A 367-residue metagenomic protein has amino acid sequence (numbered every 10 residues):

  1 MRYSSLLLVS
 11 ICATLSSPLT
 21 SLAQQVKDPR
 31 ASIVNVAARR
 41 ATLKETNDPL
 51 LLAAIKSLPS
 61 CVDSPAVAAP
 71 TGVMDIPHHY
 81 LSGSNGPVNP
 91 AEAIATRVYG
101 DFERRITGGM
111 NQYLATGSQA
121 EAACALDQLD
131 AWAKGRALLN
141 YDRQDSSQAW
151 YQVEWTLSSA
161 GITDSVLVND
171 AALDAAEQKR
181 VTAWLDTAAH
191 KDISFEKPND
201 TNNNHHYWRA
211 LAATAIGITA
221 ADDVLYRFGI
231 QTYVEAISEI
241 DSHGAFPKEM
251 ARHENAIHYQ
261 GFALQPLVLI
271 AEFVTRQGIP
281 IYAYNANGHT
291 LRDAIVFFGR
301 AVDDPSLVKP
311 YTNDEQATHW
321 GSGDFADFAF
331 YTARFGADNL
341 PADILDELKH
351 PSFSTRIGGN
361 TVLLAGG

Functional and structural regions predicted by a protein language model:
M1-L8: Bacterial N-terminal signal peptides that target proteins for export
T14-S21: C-terminal segment of classical bacterial N-terminal signal peptides
Q24-N199, Y207, T275, A283-G367: Extracellular glycan-targeting catalytic surfaces
R105, S118, A213, L267-I270: Hydrophobic anchor position in alpha-helical repeat solenoids
Q112, A215-I216: Residue-level signature for tetratricopeptide repeat
V181-R209, I216, A220-D223, Q231-I240: Extended amphipathic alpha-helical interaction segments
W208-L211, F262: Short gly/pro-enriched beta-turn/loop segments at secondary-structure junctions
I218-A220, V224-K309: Long, repeat-rich segments with strong aromatic
